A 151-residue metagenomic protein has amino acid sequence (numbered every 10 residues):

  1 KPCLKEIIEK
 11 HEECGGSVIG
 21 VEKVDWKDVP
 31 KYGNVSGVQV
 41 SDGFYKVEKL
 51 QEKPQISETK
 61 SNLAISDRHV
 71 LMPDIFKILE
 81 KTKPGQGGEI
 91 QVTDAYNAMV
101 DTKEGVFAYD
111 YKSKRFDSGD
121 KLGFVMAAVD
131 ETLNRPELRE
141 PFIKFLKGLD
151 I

Functional and structural regions predicted by a protein language model:
K1-G37, L79-T82: Conserved beta-loop-beta/alpha segment of the NTase-like Rossmann-fold superfamily that binds/positions NTPs
I8-E12, Q39-K144: Catalytic-core segments of class I nucleotidyltransferases/pyrophosphorylases that form NMP-activated intermediates
L149-D150: Domain-scale signature associated with acetyltransferase and cell-envelope carbohydrate enzymes
